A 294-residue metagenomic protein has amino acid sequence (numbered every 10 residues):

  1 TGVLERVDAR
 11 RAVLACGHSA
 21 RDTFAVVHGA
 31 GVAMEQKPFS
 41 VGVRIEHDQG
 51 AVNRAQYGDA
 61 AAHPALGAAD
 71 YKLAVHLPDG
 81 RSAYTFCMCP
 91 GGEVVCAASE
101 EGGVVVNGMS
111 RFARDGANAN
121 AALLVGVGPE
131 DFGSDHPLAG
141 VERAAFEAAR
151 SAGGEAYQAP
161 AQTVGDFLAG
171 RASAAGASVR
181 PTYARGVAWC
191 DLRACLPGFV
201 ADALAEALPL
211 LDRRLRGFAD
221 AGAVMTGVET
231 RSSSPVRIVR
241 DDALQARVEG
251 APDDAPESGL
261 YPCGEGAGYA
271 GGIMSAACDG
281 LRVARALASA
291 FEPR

Functional and structural regions predicted by a protein language model:
T1-R294: Residues forming the flavin
